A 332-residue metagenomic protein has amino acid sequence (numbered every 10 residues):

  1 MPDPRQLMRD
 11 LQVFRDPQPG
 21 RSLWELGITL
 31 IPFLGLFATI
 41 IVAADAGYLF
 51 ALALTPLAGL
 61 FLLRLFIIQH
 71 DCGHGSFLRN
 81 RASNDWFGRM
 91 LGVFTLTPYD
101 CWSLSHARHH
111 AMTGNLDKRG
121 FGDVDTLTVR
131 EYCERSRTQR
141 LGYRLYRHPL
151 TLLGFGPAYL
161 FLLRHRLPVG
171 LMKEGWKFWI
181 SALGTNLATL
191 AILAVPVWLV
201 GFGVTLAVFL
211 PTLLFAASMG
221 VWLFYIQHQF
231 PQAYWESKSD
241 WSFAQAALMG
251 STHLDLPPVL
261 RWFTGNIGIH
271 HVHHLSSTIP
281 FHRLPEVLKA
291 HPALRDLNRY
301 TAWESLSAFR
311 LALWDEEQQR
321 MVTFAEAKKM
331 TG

Functional and structural regions predicted by a protein language model:
M1-D16: Short, Lys/Arg-rich, polar N-terminal cytosolic tail immediately upstream of the first transmembrane signal-anchor
R15-Q18, I267: Short, histidine-centered active-site or binding-site loop motifs used for metal coordination, general acid-base
P17-L65, V93-L96, Y143-Y159, G175-L223: Alpha-helical bilayer-embedded segments of polytopic membrane proteins, i.e., transmembrane/intramembrane helices
L62-A182, Q232-R320: Membrane-embedded catalytic scaffold of the fatty acid hydroxylase/desaturase
P157, A191, V195, F202 (+1 more regions): Cytosol-/stroma-facing membrane-proximal "stalk/adaptor" domains immediately downstream of transmembrane anchors
V221-A233: Transmembrane-cytosolic junction motif
